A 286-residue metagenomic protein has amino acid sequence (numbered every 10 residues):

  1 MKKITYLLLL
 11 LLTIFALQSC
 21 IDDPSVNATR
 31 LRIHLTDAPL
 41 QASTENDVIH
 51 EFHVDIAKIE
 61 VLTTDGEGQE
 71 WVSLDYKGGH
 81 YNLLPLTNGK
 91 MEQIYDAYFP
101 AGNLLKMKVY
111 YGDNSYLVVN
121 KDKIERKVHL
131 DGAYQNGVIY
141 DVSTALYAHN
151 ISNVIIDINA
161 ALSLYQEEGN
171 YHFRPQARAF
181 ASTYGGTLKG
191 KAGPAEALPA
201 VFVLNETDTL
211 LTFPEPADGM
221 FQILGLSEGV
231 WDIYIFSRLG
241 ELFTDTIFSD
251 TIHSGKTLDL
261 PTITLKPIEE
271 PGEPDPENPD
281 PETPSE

Functional and structural regions predicted by a protein language model:
M1-Q18: Sec-dependent bacterial lipoprotein signal peptides
C20-E286: A short, solvent-exposed, low-complexity linear motif enriched for acidic/polar residues with Pro/Gly/Ser/Thr
